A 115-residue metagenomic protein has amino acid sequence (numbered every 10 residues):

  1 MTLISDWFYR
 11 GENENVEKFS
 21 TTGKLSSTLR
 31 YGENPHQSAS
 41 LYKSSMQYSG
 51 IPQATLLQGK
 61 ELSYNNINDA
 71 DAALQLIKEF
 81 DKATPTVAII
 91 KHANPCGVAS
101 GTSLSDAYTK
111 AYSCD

Functional and structural regions predicted by a protein language model:
M1-D115: Active-site loops and adjacent core secondary-structure elements that bind or stabilize anionic groups
